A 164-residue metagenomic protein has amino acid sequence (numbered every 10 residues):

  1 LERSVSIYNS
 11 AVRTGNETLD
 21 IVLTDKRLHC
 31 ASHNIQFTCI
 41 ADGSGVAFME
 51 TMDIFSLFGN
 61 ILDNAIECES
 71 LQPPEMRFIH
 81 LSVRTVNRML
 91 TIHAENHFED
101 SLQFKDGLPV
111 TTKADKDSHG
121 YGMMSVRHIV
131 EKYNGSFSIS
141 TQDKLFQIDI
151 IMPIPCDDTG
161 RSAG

Functional and structural regions predicted by a protein language model:
R3, G15-A31: Short beta-to-alpha transition helix within the HATPase_c
A11, F37-L57, T112-A114: Conserved short strand/loop->alpha-helix "switch" segment adjacent to the catalytic nucleotide/phosphoryl-transfer site
T51-E75, R127: Conserved ATP-binding N-box helix of the HATPase_c
M76-R88: Short beta-strand/loop element within the Bergerat-fold HATPase_c
R88-G120, A163: Glycine-rich/acidic phosphate-handling loop/turn and adjacent ATP-lid/helix of nucleotide-binding kinase/ATPase domains
D100, Q142-D149, P155: Glycine-rich nucleotide-binding loop
